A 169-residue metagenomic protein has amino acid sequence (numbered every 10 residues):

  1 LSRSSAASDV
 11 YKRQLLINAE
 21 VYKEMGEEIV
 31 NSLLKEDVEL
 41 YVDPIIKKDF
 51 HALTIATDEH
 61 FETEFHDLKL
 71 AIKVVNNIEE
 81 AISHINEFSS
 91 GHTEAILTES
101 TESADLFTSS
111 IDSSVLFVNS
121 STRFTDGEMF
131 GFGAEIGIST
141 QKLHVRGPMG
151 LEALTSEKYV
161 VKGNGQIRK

Functional and structural regions predicted by a protein language model:
L1-A7, Y11: Single conserved hydrophobic/aromatic residue that forms the stacking wall/gate of nucleotide- or nucleobase-binding
S2-R3, D67, G131: A generic fold-level signal
D9-L116, K169: Aldehyde/semialdehyde dehydrogenase
I78, S83-R168: C-terminal core of ALDH-fold dehydrogenases
